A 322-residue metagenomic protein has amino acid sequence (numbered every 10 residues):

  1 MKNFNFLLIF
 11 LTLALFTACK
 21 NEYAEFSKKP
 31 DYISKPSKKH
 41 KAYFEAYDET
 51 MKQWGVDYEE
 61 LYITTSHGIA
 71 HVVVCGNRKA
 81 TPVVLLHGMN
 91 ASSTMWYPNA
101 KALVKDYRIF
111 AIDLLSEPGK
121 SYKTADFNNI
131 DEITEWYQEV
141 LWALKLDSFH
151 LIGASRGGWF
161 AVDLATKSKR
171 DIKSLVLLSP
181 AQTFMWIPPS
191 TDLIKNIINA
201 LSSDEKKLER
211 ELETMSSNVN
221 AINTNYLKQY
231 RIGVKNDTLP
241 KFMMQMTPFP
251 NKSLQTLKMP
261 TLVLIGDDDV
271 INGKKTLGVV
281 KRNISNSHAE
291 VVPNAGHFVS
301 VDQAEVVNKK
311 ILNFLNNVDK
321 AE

Functional and structural regions predicted by a protein language model:
K2-A14, C19-T81, D147, N316-E322: Alpha/beta-hydrolase fold catalytic core
V74-G119: Conserved HGGG/HGGXW glycine-rich cap/lid loop of the alpha/beta-hydrolase fold
A111-I152: Active-site loop/oxyanion-hole signature of alpha/beta-hydrolase fold enzymes
W159-K167, S174-S202: Flexible "cap/lid" loop of the alpha/beta hydrolase fold
W186-T191, A200-T256: Conserved alpha/beta-hydrolase catalytic His-Asp/Glu region
L257, V263-I265: Short beta-strand/loop motif that positions the catalytic acidic residue of the alpha/beta-hydrolase fold
D268-N272: Acidic catalytic loop of the alpha/beta-hydrolase fold
S287, N294-E322: Catalytic active-site module of serine/aspartate enzymes centered on a nucleophile-bearing elbow/loop
